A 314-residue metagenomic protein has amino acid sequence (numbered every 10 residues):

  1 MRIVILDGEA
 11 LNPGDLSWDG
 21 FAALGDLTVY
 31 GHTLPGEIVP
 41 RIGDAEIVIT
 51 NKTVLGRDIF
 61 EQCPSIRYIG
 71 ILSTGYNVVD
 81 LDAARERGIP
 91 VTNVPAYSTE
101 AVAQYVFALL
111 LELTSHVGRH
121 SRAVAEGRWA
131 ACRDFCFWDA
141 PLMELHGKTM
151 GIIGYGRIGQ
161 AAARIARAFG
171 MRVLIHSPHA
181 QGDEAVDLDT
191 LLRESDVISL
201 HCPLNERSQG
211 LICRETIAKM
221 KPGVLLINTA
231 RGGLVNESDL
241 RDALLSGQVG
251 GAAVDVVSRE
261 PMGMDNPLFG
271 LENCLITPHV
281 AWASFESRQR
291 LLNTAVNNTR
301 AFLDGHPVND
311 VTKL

Functional and structural regions predicted by a protein language model:
M1-A45: N-terminal glycine-/charge-rich "phosphate-binding" loop or analogous flexible N-terminal tail
G31, L72-S73, I89-E100, S177 (+1 more regions): Short beta->alpha connector loops at strand-helix junctions that form conserved, small/polar/Pro-enriched
V54-F60, P178-P267: Rossmann-like adenosine-cofactor binding region
R87, P95-T149, V311: Phosphate-binding beta-alpha-beta segment of Rossmann-like dinucleotide-binding domains, i.e., the NAD(P)
I158: Hydrophobic/small residue at the entry helix of a nucleotide-binding pocket
R167-D183: NAD(P)-binding Rossmann-fold cofactor-contacting core
L291-L314: NAD(P)-dependent dehydrogenase/reductase Rossmann-like domain
